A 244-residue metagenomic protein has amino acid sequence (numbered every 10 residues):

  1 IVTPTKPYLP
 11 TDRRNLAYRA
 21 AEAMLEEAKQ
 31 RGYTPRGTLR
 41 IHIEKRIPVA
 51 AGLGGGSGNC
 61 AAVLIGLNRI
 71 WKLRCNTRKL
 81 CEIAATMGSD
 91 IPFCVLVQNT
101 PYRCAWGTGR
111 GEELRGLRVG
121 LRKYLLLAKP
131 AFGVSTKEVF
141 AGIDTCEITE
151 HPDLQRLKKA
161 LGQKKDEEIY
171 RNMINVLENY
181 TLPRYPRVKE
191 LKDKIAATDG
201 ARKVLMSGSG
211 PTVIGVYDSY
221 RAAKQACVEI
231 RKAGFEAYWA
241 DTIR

Functional and structural regions predicted by a protein language model:
I1-G37, P48, N175, E236-I243: N-terminal beta-alpha supersecondary unit
T3, H42-E44, I83, C94 (+1 more regions): Solvent-exposed beta-strand sheet faces enriched in polar/charged residues
G37-G52, A201-V204: Short pre-catalytic strand/loop immediately N-terminal to key active-site residues, enriched for Gly-Thr
A51-T77, F93-V95: DPxDG-like acidic metal-binding loop motif
L73-K203, V216-R244: ATP-dependent small-molecule kinase catalytic core of the GHMP/sugar-kinase superfamily and closely related
G210-V213: Conserved glycine-rich beta-strand-loop-beta hairpin in the small C-terminal domain of fold type I
